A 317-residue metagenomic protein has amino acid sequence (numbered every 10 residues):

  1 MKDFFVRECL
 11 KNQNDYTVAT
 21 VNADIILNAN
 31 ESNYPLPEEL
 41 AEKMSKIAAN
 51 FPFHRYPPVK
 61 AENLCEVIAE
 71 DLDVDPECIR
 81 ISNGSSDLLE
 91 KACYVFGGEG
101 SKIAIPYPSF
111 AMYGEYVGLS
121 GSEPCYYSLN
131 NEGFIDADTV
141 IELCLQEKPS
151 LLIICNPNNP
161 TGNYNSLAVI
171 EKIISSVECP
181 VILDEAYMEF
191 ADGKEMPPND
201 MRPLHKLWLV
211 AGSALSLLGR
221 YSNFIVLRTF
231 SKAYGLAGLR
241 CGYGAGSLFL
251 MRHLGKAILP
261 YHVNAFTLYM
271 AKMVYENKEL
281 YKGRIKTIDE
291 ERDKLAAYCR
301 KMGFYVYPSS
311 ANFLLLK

Functional and structural regions predicted by a protein language model:
M1-R55, K148: N-terminal "arm"/small-domain region of PLP-dependent enzymes with the aminotransferase-like
N28, G246, L315-K317: Conserved PLP-binding active-site segment of the aspartate aminotransferase-like
P37, N223-R300, F304-Y307: PLP-dependent aminotransferase class I/II
E62-K102: Phosphate-binding glycine-rich loop
V95-I154: PLP-dependent aminotransferase-like
Y126-S128, S150-P157, I182-E185, P308-S310: Short beta-strands and strand-loop turn motifs
I135-E147, P160-V181, E185-S231: Active-site pre-lysine segment of PLP-dependent enzymes
